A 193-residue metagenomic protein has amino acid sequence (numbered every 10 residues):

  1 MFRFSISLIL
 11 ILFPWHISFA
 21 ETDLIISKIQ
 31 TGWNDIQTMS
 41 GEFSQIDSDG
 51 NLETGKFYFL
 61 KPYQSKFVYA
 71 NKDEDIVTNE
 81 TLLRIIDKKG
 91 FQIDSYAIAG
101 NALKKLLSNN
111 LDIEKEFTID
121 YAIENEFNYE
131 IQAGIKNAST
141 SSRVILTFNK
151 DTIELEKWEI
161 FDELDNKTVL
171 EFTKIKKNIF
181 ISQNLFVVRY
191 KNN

Functional and structural regions predicted by a protein language model:
M1-F4: Positively charged n-region of N-terminal signal peptides that target proteins for export
S7-P14: Bacterial N-terminal signal peptides
W15-A20: Sec/Tat signal peptide C-region and signal peptidase I cleavage site
T31-G50: A short, Trp-centered hydrophobic/proline-enriched beta-strand micro-motif
M39-F43, E53-F57, S65-F67: One face of beta-strands
Q45, Y69-A70, K88, E159-D162: Beta-turn initiation residues at beta-strand->coil junctions
F57-K105, T168: An acidic-aromatic
E114-N193: Gly/Pro-enriched, hydrophobic low-complexity segments that function as extracytoplasmic propeptides/linkers
